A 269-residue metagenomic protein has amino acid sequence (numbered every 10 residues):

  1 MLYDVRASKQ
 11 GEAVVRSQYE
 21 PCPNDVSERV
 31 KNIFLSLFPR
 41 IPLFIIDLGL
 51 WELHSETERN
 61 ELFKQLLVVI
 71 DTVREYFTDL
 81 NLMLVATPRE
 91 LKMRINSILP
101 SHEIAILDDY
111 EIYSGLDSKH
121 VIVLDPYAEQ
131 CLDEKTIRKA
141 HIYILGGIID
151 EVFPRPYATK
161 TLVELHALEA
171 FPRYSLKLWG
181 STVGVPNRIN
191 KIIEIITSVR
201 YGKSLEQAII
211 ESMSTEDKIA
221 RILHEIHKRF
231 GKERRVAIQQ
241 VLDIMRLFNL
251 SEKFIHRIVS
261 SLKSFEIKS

Functional and structural regions predicted by a protein language model:
M1-N24, K253-S269: Non-catalytic accessory regions outside enzyme or core folds
E20-I95, L99: A structural/positional concept
L37-L48, I137-I142, A170-R173: Glycine-rich, often proline-containing surface loops adjacent to acidic residues and nearby aromatics that form
T78-P154: S-adenosyl-L-methionine/SAH cofactor-binding core of RNA-modifying enzymes
Y110-P126, R200-H224: Extended, charge-rich low-complexity interaction segments
I142, I148-T161, H166-L176: Interaction modules related to DNA damage response and DNA replication/repair
V163-I219: Structured adenosyl-cofactor binding patch, chiefly the S-adenosyl-L-methionine
A208, S212, E216-S269: C-terminal, charge/polar-rich interaction regions
